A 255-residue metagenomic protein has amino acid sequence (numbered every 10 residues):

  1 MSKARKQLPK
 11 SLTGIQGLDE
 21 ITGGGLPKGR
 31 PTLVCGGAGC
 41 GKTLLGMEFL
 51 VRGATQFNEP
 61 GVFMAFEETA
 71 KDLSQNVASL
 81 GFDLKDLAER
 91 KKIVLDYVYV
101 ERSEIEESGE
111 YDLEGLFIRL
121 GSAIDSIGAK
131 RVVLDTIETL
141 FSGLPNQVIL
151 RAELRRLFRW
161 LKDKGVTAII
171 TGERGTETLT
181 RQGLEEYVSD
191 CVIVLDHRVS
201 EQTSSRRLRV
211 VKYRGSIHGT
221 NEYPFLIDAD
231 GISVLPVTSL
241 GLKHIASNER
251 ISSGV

Functional and structural regions predicted by a protein language model:
M1-Q75, S79-L80, L240-V255: The Walker A/P-loop phosphate-binding site
S2-P9, I118, S122-I127, H197-S253: Conserved P-loop NTPase
S11-I15, D19, K28, T43 (+8 more regions): Amphipathic alpha-helical transducer elements in NTP-driven molecular machines
G29, F57-P60, K91, G165-V166 (+3 more regions): Short glycine-/polar-rich loops that comprise or flank the Walker A/P-loop and associated switch/sensor motifs
P31-V34, A38, L45, V166-A168 (+3 more regions): Scaffold/interface architecture of coatomer-like assemblies
T32, S108-V188, V192: P-loop NTPase motor core
F57-S142: Conserved inter-motif catalytic segment of the P-loop NTP-binding fold
E67-K71, Y99-E104, E138-L140, A168 (+5 more regions): Conserved nucleotide-binding/hydrolysis micro-motifs of P-loop NTPases
